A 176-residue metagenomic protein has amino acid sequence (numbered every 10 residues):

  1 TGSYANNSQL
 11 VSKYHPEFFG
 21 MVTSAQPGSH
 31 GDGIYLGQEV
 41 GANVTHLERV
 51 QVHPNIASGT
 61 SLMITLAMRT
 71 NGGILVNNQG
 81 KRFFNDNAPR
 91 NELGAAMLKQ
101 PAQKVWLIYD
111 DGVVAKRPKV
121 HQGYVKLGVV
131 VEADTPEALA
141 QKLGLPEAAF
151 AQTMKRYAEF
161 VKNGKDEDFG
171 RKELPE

Functional and structural regions predicted by a protein language model:
T1-I56: Glycine-rich loop(s) and the adjacent beta-strand/alpha-helix scaffold that form part
N6-S8, N85, F169, P175: Basic, gly/Ser/Thr/Pro-rich low-complexity segments located predominantly at protein N termini
V11-S12, A88, Q152: Composition- and surface-driven signal marking solvent-exposed, interaction-prone regions in large proteins
E17-G20, V120-Q122, F150: A short, structure-level motif marking secondary-structure boundaries and short turns
M21, T60-S61, L174: Short amphipathic alpha-helical patches
I34-L36, V40-E147: An anion/pyrophosphate-binding glycine-rich loop and adjacent beta-alpha core in soluble alpha-beta enzymes
A149-E176: A glycine-rich dinucleotide-binding beta-alpha-beta segment and adjacent secondary-structure elements that constitute
